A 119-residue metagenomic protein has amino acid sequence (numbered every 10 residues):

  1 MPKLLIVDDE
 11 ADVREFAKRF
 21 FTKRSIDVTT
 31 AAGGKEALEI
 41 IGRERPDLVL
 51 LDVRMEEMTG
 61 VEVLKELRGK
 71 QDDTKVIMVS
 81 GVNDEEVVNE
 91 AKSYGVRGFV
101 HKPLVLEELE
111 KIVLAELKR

Functional and structural regions predicted by a protein language model:
R14, E56: The feature encodes the CheY-like receiver
E15-K23: Charged docking surfaces used in two-component/phosphorelay signaling
S25-A32, I40: Short hydrophobic/Thr-rich beta-strand motif most characteristic of the beta2 strand and flanking loop of CheY-like
G33-E36, T59-E62: Acidic catalytic/metal-coordinating carboxylates
E44-L50: Active-site beta3 strand of CheY-like receiver
E62, N83-G98, K111: Alpha4 helix (beta4-alpha4-beta5 surface) of REC/receiver domains from two-component response regulators
K102: A Lys-centered signature of the CheY-like receiver
